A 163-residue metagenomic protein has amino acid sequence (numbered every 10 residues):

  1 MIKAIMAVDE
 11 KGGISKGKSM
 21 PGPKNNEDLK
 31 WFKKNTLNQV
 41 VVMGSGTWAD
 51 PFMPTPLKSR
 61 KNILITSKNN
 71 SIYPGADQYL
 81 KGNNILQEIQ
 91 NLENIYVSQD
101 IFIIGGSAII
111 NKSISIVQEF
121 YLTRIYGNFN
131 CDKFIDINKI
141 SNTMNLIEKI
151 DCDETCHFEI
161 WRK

Functional and structural regions predicted by a protein language model:
M1-K163: Enzymes that bind and transform nitrogen-containing heteroaromatic metabolites
